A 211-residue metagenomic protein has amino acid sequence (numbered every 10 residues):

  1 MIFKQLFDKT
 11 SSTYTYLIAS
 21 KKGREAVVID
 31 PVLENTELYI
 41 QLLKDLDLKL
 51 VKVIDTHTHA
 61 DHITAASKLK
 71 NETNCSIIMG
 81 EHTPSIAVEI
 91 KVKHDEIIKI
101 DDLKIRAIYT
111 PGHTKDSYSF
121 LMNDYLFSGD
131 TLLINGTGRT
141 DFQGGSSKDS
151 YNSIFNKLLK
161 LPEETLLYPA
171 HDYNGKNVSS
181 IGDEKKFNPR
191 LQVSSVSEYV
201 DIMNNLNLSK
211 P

Functional and structural regions predicted by a protein language model:
M1-L46, S119-G129, N135: Conserved beta-strand hairpin/beta-sheet module of binuclear metal-dependent hydrolase folds, prominently
S12, G23, P31-A107, K186-R190: Active-site HxH/HxHxD metal-binding segment of metal-dependent hydrolases
L17, I97-M122: Core dinuclear metal-dependent hydrolase active-site scaffold
I18, D30, H57, L69 (+5 more regions): Divalent metal-coordination and catalytic microenvironments
V27, K52-I54, F127-S128, Y168: Residue-level marker for buried hydrophobic side chains located in beta-strands that build the well-ordered beta-sheet
P31-V32, T58, H82-T83, H113-T114 (+4 more regions): Active-site metal-binding loops of divalent metal-dependent hydrolases
V53-I63, I108-K115, L167-N174: Histidine-centered catalytic micro-motifs
N152-P211: Accessory terminal helices/loops
